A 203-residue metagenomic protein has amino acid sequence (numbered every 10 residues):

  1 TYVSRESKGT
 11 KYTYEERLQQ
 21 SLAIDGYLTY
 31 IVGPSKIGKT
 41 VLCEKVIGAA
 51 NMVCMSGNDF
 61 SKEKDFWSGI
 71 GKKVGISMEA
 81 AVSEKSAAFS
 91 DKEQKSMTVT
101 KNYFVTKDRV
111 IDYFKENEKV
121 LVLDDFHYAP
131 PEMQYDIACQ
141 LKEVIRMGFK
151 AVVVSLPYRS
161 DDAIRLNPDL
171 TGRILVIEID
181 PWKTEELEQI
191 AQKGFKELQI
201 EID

Functional and structural regions predicted by a protein language model:
T1-G26, D112: A short, basic N-terminal segment
A23-E44: Walker A/P-loop nucleotide-binding motif
Y30, M52-M55, I174-E178: Conserved beta-strand scaffold positions in the cores of enzyme catalytic domains, especially in NTP/NDP-utilizing
G33, V53-E63, L156: A short hydrophobic beta-strand->loop->alpha-helix junction that borders the nucleotide-binding pocket of P-loop NTPases
K45-N51: Walker A/P-loop NTP-binding motif
N51-M52, S61-K92: Conserved NTP-binding/hydrolysis module of P-loop NTPases
K73-V74, Q189-I200: Conserved AAA+ ATPase "sensor/coupling" helix adjacent to the nucleotide-binding pocket
S77-L123, H127-D136, Q140-K150, V154-T171 (+2 more regions): Mid-core helix/loop region of P-loop NTP-binding domains shared across ATPases and GTPases
